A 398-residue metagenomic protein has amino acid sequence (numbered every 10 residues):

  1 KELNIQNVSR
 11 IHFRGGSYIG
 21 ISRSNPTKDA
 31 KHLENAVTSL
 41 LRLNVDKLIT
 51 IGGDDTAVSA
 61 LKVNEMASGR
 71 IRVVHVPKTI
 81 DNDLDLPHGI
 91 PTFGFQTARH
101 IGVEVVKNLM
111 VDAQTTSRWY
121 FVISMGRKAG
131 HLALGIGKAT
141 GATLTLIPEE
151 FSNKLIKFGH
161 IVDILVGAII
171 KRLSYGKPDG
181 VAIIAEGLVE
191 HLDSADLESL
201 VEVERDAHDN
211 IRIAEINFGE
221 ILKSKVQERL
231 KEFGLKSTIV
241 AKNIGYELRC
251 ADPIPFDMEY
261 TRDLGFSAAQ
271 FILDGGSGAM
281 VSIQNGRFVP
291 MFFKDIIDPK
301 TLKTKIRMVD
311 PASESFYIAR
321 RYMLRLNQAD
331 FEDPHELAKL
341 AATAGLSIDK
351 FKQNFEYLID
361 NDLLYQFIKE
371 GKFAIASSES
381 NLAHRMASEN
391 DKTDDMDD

Functional and structural regions predicted by a protein language model:
K1-T50, T56, I80, I90-H100 (+1 more regions): Glycine-rich oxoanion-binding loops at beta->alpha junctions
R23-S24, G53-T56, V76-N82, E149-S152 (+3 more regions): Short, ordered loop/turn segments at secondary-structure junctions
N25, N82, N108-D112: Conserved helix-loop functional segments at active or binding sites
S39, K47-G52, V58-K62, M66-R72 (+1 more regions): Accessory alpha-helical/coil subdomains and C-terminal extensions that flank or cap enzyme catalytic cores
A57-V58, N82-D83, K128-G130, K154 (+4 more regions): Flexible loop/turn segments at secondary-structure boundaries
L197-D398: C-terminal non-catalytic interaction/assembly regions of soluble proteins
